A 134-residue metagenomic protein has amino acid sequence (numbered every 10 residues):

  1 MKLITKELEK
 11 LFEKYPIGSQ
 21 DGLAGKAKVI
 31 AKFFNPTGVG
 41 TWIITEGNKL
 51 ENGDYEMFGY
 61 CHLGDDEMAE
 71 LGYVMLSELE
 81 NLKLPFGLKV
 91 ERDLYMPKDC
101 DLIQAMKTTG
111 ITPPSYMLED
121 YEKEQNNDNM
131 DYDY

Functional and structural regions predicted by a protein language model:
M1-P36, D133: N-terminal domain-onset segments
K28, V39, E56: Extracellular structured ligand-interaction cores
A31-E51: Hydrophobic/aromatic-rich, well-ordered segments within soluble, folded domains that form packed cores
I44-K83: Acidic, aromatic-enriched beta-alpha/helix-loop junctions
E67-Y121: Helix-rich interaction surfaces within compact, conserved domain-sized segments that mediate assembly or partner
